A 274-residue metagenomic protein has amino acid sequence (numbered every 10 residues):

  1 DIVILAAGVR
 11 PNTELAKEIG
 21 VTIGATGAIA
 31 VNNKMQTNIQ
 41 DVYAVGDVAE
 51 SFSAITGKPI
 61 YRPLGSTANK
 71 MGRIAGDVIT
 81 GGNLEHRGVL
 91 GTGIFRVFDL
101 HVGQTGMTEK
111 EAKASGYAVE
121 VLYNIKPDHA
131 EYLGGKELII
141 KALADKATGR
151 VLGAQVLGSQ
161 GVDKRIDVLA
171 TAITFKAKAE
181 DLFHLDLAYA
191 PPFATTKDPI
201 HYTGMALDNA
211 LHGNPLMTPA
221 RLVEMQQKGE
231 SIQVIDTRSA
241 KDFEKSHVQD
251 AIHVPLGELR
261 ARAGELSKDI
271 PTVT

Functional and structural regions predicted by a protein language model:
I2-I74, V168, A172, F183: FAD-site-proximal beta/loop scaffold in flavoenzymes
V9, T237-D242, E258: Short, polar loop motifs at secondary-structure junctions
V48-Q160, T195, P199-E224, I232: Mid-to-C-terminal Rossmann-like scaffold of FAD/NAD(P)H-dependent oxidoreductases
Q160-A179: A short, polar/charged loop-to-alpha-helix boundary motif
L222, Q233-R238, V254: Short hydrophobic beta-strand that contains or immediately precedes a catalytic carboxylate
F243-D250, A263-L266: Short loop/helix-cap segments at secondary-structure boundaries that form the rim of catalytic
L256, R260-T274: Catalytic cysteine-centered active loop of the rhodanese-like fold, especially the PTP/DSP P-loop
